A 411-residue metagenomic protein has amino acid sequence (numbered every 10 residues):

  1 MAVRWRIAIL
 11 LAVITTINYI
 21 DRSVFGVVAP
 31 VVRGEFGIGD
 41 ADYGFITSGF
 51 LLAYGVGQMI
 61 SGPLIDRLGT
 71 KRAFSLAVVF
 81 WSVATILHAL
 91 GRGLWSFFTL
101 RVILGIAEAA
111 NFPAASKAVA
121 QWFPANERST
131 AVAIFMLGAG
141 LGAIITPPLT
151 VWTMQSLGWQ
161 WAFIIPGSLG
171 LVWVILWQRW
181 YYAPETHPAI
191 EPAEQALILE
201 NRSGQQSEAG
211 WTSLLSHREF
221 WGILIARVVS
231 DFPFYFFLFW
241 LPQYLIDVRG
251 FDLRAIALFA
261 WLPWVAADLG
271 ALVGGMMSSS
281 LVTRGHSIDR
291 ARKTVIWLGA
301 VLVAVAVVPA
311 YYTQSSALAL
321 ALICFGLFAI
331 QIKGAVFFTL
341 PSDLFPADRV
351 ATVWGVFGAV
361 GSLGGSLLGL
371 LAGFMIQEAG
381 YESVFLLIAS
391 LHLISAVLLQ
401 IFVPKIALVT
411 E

Functional and structural regions predicted by a protein language model:
R6-D40, F237-P242: Extracytoplasmic
F25-G26, H217-L272, K333-F338: Extracytoplasmic gate region of multi-pass secondary transporters
G37, G69, L90-S96, A107 (+3 more regions): Helix-breaking motifs and short loop linkers at transmembrane-helix boundaries and internal kinks in secondary membrane
V56-W95: Conserved MFS/SLC helix-loop-helix module at the cytosolic interface between two early adjacent transmembrane helices
V79-R92, V301-Q314, Q400: C-terminal ends and interior cores of transmembrane alpha-helices in multi-pass membrane transporters/permeases
L100-A139: Cytoplasmic helix-loop-helix junction between adjacent transmembrane helices in 12-TM secondary transporters
F135-P188: Helix-loop-helix hairpin linking two adjacent transmembrane segments in secondary transporters
D289-V336: C-terminal transmembrane helical hairpin of 12-TM major facilitator-type secondary transporters
